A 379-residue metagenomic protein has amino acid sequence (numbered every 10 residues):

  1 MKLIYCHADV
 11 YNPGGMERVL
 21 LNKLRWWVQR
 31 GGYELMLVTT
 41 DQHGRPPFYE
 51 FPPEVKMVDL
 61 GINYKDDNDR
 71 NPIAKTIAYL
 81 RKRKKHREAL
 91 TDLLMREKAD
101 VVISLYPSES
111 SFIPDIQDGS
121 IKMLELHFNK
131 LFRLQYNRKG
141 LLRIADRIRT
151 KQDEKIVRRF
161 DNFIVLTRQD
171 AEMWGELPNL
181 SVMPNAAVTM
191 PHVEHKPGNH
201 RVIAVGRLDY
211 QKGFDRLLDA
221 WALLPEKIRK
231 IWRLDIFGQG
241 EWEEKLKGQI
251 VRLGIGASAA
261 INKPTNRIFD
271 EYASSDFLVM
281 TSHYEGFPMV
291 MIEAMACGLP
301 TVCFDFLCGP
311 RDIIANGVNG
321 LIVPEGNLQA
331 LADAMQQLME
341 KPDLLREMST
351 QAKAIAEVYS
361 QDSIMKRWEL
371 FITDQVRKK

Functional and structural regions predicted by a protein language model:
C6-P13, W26, R30-I77, M173: N-terminal strand-loop element at the rim of the active site of nucleotide-sugar-dependent glycosyltransferases
G14-N22, H200, A204-L223, E241-K247: A conserved mid-protein helix/loop that constitutes part of the nucleotide-sugar donor-binding site
S104-E109, L126: Short His-centered aromatic/hydrophobic patch
R143-H192: Donor nucleotide-sugar binding/catalytic pocket of nucleotide-sugar-dependent glycosyltransferases
P264, H283: Aromatic "clamp/platform" in nucleotide-sugar-dependent glycosyltransferases that forms part of the donor/acceptor
P300-F304: Short hydrophobic beta-strand element within catalytic cores of glycosyltransferases and related nucleotide-activated
A315-G317, L321-L328, Q336-P342, E357: Conserved acidic donor-binding segment of nucleotide-sugar-dependent glycosyltransferases
A330, Q337, L344-V358, K366-L370: A short, well-ordered alpha-helix in the C-terminal region of glycosyltransferases
